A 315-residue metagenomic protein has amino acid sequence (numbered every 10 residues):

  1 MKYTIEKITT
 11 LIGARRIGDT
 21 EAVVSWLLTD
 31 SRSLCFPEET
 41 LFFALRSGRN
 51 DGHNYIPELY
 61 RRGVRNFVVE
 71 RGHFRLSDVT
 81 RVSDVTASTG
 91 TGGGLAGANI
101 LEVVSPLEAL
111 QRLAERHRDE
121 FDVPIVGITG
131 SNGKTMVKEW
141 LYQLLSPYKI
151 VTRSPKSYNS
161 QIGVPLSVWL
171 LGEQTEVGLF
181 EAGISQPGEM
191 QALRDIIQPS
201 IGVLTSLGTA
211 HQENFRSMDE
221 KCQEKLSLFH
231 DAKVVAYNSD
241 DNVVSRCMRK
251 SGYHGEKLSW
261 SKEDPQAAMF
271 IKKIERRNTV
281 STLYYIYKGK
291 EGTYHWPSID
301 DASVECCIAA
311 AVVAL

Functional and structural regions predicted by a protein language model:
M1-L110, K272, I299-A302: N-terminal leader/targeting and accessory segments in enzymes
K2, S251-W260: P-loop/Walker A phosphate-binding loop and immediately adjacent motor/lid segment at beta-alpha junctions
T9, I56, K138-Y142, A311: A generic structural signal for short, well-ordered alpha-helical segments in conserved domains
R16, R81, I100-E102, I125 (+3 more regions): Conserved beta-strand scaffold positions in the cores of enzyme catalytic domains, especially in NTP/NDP-utilizing
D51, E224, S239, A302-A309: A generic structural signal for residues located within well-ordered alpha-helices of large catalytic or ligand-binding
V68-R75, S239-V243, K262-E263: Short, polar loop motifs at secondary-structure junctions
L107-H254, L315: Phosphate-binding loop of NTP-binding sites
M218-D219, E256-L315: Adenine nucleotide phosphate-binding catalytic loops in nucleotide-utilizing enzymes
